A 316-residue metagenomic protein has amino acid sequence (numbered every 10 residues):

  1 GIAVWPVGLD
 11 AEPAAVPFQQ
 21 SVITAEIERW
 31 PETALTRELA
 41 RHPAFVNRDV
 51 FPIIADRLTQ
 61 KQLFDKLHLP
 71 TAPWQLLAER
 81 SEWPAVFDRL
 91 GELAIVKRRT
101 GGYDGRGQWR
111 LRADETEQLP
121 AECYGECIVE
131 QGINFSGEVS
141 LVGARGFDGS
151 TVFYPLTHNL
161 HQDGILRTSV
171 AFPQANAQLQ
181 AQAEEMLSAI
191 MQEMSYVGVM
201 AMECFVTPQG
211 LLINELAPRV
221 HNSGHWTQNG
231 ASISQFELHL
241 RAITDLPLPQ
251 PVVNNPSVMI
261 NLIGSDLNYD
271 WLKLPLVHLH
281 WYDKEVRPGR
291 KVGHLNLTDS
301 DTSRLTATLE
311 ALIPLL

Functional and structural regions predicted by a protein language model:
G1-Q62, S81: ATP-binding N-terminal substructure of ATP-dependent carboxylate-amine bond-forming enzymes
I53-S140, A144-I190, L312: Active-site nucleotide/adenylate-binding loops and adjacent lid/helix of ATP-dependent enzymes
P73, L93-V96, E126-E130, M200-A201 (+2 more regions): A short linear hydrophobic-aromatic micro-motif
G143-F147, C204-P208, D283: Short, low-complexity Ser/Thr-rich regulatory SLiMs
A181-M202, T207-P208, P218-S265: Active-site "cap" helix and flanking loop/linker of ATP-utilizing ligase/carboxylase catalytic domains
G210-L212: Conserved protein kinase catalytic/activation segment
R241-L316: Peripheral (often C-terminal) accessory segments that flank ATP-dependent C-N-forming ligase machineries
